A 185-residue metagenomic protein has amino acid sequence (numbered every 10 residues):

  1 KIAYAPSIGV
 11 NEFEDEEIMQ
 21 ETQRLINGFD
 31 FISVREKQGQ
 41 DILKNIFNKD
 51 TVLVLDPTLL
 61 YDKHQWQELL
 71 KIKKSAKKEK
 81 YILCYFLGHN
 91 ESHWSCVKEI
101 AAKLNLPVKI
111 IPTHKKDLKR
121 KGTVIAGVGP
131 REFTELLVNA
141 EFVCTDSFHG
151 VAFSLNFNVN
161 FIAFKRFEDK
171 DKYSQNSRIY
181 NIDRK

Functional and structural regions predicted by a protein language model:
K1-K185: Active-site anion-handling motifs in enzyme catalytic cores
